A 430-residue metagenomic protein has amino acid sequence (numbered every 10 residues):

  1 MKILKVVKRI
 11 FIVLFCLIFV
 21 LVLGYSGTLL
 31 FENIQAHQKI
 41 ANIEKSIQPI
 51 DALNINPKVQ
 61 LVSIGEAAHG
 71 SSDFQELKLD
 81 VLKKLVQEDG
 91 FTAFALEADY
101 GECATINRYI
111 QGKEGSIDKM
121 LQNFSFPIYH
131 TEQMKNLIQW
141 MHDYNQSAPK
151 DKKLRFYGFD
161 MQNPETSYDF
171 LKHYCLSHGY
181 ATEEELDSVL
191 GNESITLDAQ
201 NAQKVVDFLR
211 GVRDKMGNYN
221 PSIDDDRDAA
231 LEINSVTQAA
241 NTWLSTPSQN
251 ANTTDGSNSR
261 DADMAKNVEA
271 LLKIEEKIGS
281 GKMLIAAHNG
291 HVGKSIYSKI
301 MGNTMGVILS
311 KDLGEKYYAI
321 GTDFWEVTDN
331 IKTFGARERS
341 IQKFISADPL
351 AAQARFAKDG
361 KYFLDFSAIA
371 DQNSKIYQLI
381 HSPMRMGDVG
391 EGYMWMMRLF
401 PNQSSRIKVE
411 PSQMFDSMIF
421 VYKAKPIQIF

Functional and structural regions predicted by a protein language model:
M1-K2: Short, Lys/Arg-rich, polar N-terminal cytosolic tail immediately upstream of the first transmembrane signal-anchor
K5-F430: Structured catalytic-domain cores with a bias toward divalent-metal coordination
